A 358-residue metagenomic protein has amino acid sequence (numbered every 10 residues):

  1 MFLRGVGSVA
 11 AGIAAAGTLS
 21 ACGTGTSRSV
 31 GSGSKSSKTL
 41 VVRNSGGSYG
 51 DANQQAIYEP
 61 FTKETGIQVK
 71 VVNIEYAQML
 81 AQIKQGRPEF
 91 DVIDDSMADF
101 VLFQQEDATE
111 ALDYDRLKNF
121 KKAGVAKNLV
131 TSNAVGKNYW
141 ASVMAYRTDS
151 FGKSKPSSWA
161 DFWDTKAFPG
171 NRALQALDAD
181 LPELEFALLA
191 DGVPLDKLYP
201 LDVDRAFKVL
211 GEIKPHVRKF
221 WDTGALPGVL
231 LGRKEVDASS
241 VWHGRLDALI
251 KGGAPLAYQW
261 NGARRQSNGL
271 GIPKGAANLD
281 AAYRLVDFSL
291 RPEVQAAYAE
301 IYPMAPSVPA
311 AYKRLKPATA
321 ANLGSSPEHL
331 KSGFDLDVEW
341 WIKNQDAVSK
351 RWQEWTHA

Functional and structural regions predicted by a protein language model:
M1-C22: N-terminal export signals
C22-S32: Bacterial lipoprotein signal-peptidase II cleavage site
G33-F100: Early extracytoplasmic/lumenal segment of secretory-pathway proteins
G47-Q54, P88-G232: Extracytoplasmic ligand-binding site segments that recognize negatively charged/polar headgroups
A52-N53, A167-D180, S289-Y312: Periplasmic-binding protein-like
W140, F207-I213, I250-A276, Y312: Periplasmic-binding protein-like
V143-S150, L188-G192, S267-A281, V286 (+1 more regions): A bilobed periplasmic-binding-protein/Venus flytrap-type ligand-binding module shared by bacterial periplasmic
A296-A358: C-terminal capping/gating helix-and-loop segments adjacent to ligand/active sites or protein-protein/ligand interfaces
